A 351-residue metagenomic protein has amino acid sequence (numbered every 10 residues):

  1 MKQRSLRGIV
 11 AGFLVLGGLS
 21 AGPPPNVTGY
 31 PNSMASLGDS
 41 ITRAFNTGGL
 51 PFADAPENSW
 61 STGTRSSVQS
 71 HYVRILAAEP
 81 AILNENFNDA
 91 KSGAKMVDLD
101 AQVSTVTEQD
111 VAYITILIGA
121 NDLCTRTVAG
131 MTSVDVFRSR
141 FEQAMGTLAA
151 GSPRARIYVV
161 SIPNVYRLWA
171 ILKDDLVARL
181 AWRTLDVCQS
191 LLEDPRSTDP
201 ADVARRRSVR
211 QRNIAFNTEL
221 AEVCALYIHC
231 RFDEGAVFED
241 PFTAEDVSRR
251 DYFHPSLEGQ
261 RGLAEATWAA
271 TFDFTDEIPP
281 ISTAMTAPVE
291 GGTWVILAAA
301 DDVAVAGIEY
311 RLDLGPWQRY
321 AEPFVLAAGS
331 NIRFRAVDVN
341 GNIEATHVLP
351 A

Functional and structural regions predicted by a protein language model:
K2-G22: Secretory targeting and sorting signals
G22-N86: Serine-esterase "nucleophile elbow" of acetyl-processing enzymes
I41, T47, D89-A94, I118-G119 (+1 more regions): Cell-envelope and extracellular/periplasmic
V73, D100-E258, A269: Alpha-helical cap/lid subdomain in secreted, periplasmic, or secretory-pathway luminal O-acyl-processing enzymes
I82-G93, C230-E239: Acidic carboxylate-rich catalytic motifs and surrounding loops in phosphoryl-/glycosyl-chemistry enzymes
G259, L263: Conserved cofactor-binding/catalytic machinery of classical short-chain dehydrogenase/reductase
A266-F274: C-terminal alpha-helix
T275-A351: Low-complexity, disordered linker/stalk regions enriched in Pro/Thr/Ser/Gly
